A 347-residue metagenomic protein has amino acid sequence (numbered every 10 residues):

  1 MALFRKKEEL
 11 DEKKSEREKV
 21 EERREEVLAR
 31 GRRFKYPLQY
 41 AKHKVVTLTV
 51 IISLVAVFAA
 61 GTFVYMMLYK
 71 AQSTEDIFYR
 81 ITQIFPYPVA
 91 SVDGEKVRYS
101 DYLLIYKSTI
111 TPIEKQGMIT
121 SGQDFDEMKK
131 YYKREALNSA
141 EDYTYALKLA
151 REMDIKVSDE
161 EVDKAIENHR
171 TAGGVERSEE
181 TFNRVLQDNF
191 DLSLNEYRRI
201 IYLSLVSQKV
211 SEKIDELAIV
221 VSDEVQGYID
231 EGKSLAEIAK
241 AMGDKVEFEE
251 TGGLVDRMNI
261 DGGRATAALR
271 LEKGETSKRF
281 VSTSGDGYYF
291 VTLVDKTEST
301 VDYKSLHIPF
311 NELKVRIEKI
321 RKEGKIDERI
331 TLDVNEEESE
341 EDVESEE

Functional and structural regions predicted by a protein language model:
M1-M128, I260-G263, A267-K273, S284-G285 (+2 more regions): Short, low-structural-confidence N-terminal segments
D76-L192, E196: N-terminal targeting/tethering segments
E95, Y102, T171, K213-D215 (+5 more regions): Solvent-exposed coil/turn segments that connect beta secondary-structure elements in extracytoplasmic/periplasmic
Y106-I113, G117, A136, A140 (+9 more regions): Sec/Tat-exported extracytoplasmic proteins
E152-E161, E237-I238, R279-F280, E328: Surface-exposed patches in mature extracellular/periplasmic domains of secreted proteins
N183-E212, G262-H307: Proteostasis/folding factors centered on peptidyl-prolyl cis-trans isomerases
Y228-T266, S282, D295-D302: Peptidyl-prolyl cis-trans isomerase
